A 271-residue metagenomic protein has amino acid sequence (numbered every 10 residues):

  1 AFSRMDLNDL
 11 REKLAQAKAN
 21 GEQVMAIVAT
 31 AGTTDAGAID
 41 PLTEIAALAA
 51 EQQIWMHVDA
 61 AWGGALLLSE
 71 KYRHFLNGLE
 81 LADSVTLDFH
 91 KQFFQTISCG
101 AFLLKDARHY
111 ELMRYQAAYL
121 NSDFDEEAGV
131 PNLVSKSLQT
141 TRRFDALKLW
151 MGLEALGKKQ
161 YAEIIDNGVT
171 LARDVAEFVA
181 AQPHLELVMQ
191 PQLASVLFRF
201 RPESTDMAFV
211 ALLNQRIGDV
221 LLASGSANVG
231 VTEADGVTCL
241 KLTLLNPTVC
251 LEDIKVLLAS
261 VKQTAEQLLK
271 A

Functional and structural regions predicted by a protein language model:
A1-E111: Conserved PLP-enzyme active-site core in the AAT-like
M25, Q52, G78-A180: Active-site C-terminal subdomain of aminotransferase-like
A46, A50, A180, L221-L222: Anion (oxyanion) recognition and catalysis
M151-G152, L197-P202, L240-L245: Short, hydrophobic beta-strand segments
L187-L221: Conserved PLP-binding catalytic core of the aspartate aminotransferase-like
S195, A223-K241: Conserved PLP cofactor-binding pocket of PLP-dependent enzymes
A234-A271: PLP-dependent enzyme catalytic core of the Aspartate aminotransferase-like
